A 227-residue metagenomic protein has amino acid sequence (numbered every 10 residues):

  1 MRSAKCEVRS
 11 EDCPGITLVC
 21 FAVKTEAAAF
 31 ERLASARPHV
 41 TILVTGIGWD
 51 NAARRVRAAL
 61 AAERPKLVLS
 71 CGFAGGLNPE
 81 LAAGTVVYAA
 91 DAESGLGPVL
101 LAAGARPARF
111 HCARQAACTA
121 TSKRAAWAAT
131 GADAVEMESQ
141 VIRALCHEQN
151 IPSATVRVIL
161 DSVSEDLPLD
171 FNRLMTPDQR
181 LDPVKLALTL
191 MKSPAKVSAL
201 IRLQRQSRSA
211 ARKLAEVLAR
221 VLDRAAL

Functional and structural regions predicted by a protein language model:
M1-G15, R37-H39: Short, basic, low-complexity termini and linkers enriched in Ser/Thr/Gly/Pro that act as targeting/leader peptides
C6, C20, T130-A132: Generic secretory/membrane-interface signal
G15-T17, K66: Nucleotide donor/acceptor-binding cores
T17-L33: N-terminal beta1-alpha1 ligand-phosphate binding loop
A28-L227: Glycine-rich phosphate- or other oxyanion-binding loops that anchor nucleotides, phosphorylated ligands
